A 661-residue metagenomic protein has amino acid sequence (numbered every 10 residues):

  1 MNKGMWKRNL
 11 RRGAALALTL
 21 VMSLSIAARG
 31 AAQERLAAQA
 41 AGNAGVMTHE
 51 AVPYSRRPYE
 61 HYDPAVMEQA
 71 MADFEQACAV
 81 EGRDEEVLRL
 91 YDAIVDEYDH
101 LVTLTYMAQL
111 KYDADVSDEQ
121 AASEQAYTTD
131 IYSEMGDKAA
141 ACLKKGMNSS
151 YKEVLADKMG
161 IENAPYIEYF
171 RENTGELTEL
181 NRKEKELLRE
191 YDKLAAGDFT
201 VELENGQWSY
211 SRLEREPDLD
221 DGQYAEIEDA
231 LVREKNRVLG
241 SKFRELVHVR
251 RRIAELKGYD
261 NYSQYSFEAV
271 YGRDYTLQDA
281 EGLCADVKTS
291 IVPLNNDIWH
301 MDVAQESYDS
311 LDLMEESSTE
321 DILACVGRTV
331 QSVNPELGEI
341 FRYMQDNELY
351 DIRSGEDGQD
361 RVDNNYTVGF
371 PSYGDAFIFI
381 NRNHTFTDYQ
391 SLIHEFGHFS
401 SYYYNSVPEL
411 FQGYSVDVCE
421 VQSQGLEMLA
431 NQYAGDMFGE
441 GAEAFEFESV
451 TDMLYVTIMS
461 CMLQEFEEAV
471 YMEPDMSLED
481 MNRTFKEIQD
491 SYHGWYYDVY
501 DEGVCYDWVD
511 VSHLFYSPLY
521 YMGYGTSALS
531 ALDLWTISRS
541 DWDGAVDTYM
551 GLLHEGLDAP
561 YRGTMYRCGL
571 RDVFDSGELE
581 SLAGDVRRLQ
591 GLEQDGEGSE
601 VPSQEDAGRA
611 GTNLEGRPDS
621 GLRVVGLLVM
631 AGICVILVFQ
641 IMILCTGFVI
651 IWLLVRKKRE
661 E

Functional and structural regions predicted by a protein language model:
L16-M22, I26, I633-L637: Hydrophobic core
L24-A44: Sec-dependent signal peptide cleavage junction
G42-S317, C325, Q594-P602, D606: A well-structured
T289-S290, S415-T451, Y455, S527: Post-HExxH zinc-binding segment in Zn-dependent metallohydrolases
Q305-A376, T385-F386: Auxiliary, metal-adjacent structural segments of Zn-dependent hydrolase domains
N383-N405, S423, M428, S527: Active-site recognition of the HExxH zinc-binding catalytic motif
D436, S460, Q464, M472-G611: C-terminal, non-catalytic "cap/extension" segments appended to globular domains
L637-E661: C-terminal membrane-anchoring or membrane-association module
